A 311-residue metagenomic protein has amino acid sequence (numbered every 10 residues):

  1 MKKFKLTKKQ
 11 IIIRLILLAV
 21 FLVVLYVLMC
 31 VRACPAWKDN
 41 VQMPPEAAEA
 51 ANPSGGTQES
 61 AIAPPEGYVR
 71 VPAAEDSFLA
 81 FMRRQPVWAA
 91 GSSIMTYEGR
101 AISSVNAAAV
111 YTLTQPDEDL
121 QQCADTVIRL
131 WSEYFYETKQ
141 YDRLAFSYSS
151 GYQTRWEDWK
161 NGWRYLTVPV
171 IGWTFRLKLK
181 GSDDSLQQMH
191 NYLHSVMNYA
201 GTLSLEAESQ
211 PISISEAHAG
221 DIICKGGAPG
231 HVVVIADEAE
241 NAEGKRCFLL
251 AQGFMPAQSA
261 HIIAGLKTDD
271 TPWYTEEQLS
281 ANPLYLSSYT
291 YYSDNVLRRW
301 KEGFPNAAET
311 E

Functional and structural regions predicted by a protein language model:
K2-L22: N-terminal Sec-pathway targeting helices
Y26-T114, Q121: Cationic-aromatic interfacial patches
D117-Q210: Extracellular-facing segments of soluble proteins and assemblies that are Gly/Ser/Thr-biased and enriched in aromatics
P211-H218: Short, well-ordered loop/turn sites that connect or cap secondary structure elements
I222-K225, L249: Hydrophobic beta-strand signal
C224-V232: Short coil-to-beta-strand transition motifs
H231-E240: Short beta-strand-centered aromatic/proline hotspots
R246-L249, G253-E311: Low-complexity, Gly/Ser/Thr/Pro-rich intrinsically disordered linker/tail segments
